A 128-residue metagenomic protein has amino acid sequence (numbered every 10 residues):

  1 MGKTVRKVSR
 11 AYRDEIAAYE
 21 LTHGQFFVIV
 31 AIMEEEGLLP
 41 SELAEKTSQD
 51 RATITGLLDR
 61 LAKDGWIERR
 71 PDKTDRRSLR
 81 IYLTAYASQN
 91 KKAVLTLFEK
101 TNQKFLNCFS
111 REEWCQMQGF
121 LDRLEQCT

Functional and structural regions predicted by a protein language model:
G2-V5, V30-E34, L95, D122: Short, locally clustered residues in the helix-turn-helix/winged-helix DNA-binding domain
K3, L39, D75-R77: A conserved beta-turn-beta hairpin within the catalytic core of GNAT-like acetyltransferases that forms part
R6-T53: N-terminal helix-turn-helix DNA-binding core of bacterial DNA-binding proteins
S9, D59-G119: Charged, amphipathic alpha-helical coiled-coil/dimerization segments
D14, R60, R123: Alpha-helical DNA-recognition elements
A17, M33, S48, L95 (+3 more regions): Alpha-solenoid HEAT/Armadillo repeat architecture
E35, P40, T55, G65-W66 (+2 more regions): Alpha-helical transmembrane segments and membrane-interface helix-loop junctions in multi-pass membrane proteins
